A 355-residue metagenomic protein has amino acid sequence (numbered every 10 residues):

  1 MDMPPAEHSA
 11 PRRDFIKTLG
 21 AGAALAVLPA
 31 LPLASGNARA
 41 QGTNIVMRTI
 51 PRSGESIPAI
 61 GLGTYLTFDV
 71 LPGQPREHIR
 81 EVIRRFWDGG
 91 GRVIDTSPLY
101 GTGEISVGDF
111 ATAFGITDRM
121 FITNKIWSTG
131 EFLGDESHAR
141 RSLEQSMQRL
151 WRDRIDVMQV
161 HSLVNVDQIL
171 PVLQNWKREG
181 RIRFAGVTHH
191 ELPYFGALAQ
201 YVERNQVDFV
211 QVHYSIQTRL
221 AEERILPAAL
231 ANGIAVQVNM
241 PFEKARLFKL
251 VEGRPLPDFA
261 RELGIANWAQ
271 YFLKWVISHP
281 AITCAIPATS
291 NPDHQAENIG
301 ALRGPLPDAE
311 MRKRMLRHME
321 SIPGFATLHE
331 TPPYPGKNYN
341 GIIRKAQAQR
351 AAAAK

Functional and structural regions predicted by a protein language model:
M1-P11: N-terminal secretory signal peptides
S9-K17, L25-G42: N-terminal twin-arginine translocation
A30-G61, Q74: C-terminal segment of N-terminal export signals and the immediately downstream linker at the start of the mature
I50, L62, I94, V107 (+8 more regions): Conserved, mostly hydrophobic/aromatic
I50, R224-K355: Structured C-terminal cap/extension of enzyme domains
P51-G54, G108-D118, M147-W151, K177 (+1 more regions): Acidic (Asp/Glu)-rich catalytic clusters
D95-A111: Glycine-rich, proline-tolerant flexible connector loops at the mouths of alpha/beta enzymes
T129-L220, R224, L230-Q237: Glycine/proline-rich, positively charged, aromatic-decorated active-site loop/lid region on the catalytic face
